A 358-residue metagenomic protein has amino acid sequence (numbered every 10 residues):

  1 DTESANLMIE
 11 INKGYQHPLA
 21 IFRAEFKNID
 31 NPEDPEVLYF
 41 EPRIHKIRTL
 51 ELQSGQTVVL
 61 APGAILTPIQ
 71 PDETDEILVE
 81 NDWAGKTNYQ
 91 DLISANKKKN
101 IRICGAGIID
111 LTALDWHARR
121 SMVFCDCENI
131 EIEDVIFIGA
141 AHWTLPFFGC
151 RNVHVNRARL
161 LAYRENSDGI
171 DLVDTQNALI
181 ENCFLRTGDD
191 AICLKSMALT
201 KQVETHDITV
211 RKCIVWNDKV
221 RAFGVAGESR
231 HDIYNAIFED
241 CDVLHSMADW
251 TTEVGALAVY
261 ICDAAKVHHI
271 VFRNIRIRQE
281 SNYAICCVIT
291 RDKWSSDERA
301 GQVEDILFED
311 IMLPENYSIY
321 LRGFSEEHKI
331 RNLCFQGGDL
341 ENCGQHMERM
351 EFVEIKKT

Functional and structural regions predicted by a protein language model:
D1-T358: Extracellular/periplasmic carbohydrate-active domains that bind, remodel, or depolymerize complex polysaccharides
